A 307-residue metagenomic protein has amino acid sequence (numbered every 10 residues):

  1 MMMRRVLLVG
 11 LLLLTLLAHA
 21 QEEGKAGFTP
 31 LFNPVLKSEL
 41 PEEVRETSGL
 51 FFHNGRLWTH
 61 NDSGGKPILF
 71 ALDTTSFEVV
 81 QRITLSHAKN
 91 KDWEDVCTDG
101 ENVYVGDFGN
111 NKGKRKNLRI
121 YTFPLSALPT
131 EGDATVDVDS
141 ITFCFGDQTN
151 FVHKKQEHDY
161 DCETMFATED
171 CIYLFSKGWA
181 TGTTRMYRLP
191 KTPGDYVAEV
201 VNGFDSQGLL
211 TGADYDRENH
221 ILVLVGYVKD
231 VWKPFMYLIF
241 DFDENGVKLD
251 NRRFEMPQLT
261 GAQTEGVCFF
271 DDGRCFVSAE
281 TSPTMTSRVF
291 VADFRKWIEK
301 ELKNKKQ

Functional and structural regions predicted by a protein language model:
M1-T29: Bacterial Sec-dependent N-terminal signal peptides
Q21-Q307: Sequence/structural signature of beta-propeller domains
